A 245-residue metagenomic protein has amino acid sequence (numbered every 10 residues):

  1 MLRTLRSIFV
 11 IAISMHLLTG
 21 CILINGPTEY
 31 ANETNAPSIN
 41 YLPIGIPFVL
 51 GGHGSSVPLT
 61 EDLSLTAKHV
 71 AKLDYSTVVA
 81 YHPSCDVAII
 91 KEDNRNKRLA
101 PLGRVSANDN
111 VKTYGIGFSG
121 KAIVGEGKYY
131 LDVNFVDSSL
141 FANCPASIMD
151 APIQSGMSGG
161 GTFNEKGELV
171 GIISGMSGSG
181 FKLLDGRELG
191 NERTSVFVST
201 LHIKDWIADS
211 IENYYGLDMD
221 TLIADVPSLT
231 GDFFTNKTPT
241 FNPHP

Functional and structural regions predicted by a protein language model:
M1-F9: Bacterial N-terminal signal peptides that target proteins for export
I24-A31, K97-R98, S174-P245: C-terminal cap/linker of serine protease catalytic domains
N35-A67, A71-Y81: A conserved glycine-rich beta-strand in the N-terminal activation segment of trypsin-fold
G51-H53, E61, L73, P83-V87 (+3 more regions): Extracytoplasmic
S56, D62, T66, I90 (+5 more regions): Terminal peptide-recognition signature
K97-S158, I173-L184: Flexible, gly/ser-rich surface segments that form the specificity/activation loops bordering the active-site cleft
